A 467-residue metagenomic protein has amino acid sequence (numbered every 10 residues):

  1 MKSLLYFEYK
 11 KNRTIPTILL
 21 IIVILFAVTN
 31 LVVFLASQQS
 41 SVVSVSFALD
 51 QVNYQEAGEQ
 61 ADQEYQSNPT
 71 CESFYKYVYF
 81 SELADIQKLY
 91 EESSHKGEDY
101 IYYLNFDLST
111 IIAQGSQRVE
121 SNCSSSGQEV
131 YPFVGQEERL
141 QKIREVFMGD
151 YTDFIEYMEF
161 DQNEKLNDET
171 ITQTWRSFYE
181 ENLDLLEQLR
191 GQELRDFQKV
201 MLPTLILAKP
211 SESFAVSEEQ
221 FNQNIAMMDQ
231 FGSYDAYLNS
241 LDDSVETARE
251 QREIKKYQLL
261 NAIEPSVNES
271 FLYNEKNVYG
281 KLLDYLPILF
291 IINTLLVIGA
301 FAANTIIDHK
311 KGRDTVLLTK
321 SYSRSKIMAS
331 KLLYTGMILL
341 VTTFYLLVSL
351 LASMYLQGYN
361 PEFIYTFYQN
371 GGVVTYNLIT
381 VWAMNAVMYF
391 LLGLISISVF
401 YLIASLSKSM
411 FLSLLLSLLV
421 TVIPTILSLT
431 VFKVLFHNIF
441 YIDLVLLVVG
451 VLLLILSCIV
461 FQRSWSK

Functional and structural regions predicted by a protein language model:
M1-I24: Aromatic- and glycine-rich beta-strand/loop motifs that create alpha-glucan
S3-K11, A302-V341: Helix-loop-helix units of permease transmembrane domains in multi-pass membrane transporters, especially ABC
I22-F26, S409-P424: Central hydrophobic cores of alpha-helical transmembrane segments in multi-pass integral membrane proteins
A27-E72, Y79-E82, V119-E129, G135-Q136 (+9 more regions): Secretory targeting signals
S37-S240: Membrane-proximal extracellular/periplasmic loop immediately following the first transmembrane helix
I307, K320, S405, Q462-R463: Transmembrane helix-loop junction
I426-F436: Juxtamembrane "helix-exit" motif on the non-cytosolic side of transmembrane helices
C458-K467: Membrane-interface capping segments at transmembrane-helix boundaries
